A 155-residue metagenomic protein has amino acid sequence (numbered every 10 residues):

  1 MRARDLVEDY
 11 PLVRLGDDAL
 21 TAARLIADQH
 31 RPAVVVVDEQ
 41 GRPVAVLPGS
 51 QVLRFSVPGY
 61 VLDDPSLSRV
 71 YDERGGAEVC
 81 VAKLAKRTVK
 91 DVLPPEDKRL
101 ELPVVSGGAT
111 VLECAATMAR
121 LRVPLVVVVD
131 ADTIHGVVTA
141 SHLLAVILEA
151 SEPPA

Functional and structural regions predicted by a protein language model:
M1-L25, R31, V37-E39, P43-V44 (+4 more regions): Bateman/CBS regulatory modules and CBS-like beta-alpha motifs in cytosolic regions of diverse proteins
V7, R31, P43-Y60, R120-V127 (+1 more regions): Short beta->alpha transition motifs characteristic of CBS
L25, R54-S56, Y60-L67: Short N-terminal signal/transit or membrane-insertion segments and the immediately adjacent low-complexity/disordered
